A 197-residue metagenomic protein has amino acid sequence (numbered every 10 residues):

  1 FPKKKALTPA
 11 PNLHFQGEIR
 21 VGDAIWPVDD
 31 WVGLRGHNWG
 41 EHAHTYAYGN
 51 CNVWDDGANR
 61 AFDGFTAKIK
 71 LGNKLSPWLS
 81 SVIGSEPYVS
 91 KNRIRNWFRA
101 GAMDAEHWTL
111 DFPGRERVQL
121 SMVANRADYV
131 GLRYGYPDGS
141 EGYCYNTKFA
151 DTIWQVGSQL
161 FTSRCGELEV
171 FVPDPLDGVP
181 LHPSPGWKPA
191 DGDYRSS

Functional and structural regions predicted by a protein language model:
F1-S197: Structured soluble/peripheral alpha/beta segments that form catalytic or ligand/cofactor-binding pockets
